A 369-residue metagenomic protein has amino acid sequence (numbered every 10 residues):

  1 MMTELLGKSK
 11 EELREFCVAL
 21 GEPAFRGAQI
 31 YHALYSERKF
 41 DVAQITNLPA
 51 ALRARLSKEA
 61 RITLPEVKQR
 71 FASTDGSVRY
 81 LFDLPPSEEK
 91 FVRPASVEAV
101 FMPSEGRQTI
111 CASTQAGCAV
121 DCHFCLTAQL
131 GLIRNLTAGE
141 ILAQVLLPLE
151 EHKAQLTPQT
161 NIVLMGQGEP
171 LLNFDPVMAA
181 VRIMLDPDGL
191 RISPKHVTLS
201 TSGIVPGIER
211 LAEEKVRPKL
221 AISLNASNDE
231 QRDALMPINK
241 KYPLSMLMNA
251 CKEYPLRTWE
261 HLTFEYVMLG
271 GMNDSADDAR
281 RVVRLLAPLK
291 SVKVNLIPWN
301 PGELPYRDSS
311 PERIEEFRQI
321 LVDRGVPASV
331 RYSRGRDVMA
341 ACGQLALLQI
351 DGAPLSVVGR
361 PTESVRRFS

Functional and structural regions predicted by a protein language model:
M1-V97, K252-E260, Y266-S369: Auxiliary Fe-S-binding modules of radical SAM enzymes
A72, P85-S87, M102-S104, K153 (+1 more regions): Short polar/acidic secondary-structure junctions
A72-S73, S113-T114, S200, S223: Short linear Ser/Thr-Pro motifs
V78, V97, Q108-A112, V120 (+1 more regions): Generic beta-strand structural signal
R93-R107: P-loop NTP-binding catalytic core
P103-L147: Canonical Radical SAM [4Fe-4S] cluster-binding loop centered on the CxxxCxxC motif and its immediate flanking residues
P148-S329: Conserved AdoMet/S-adenosylmethionine-binding subsite of the radical SAM
